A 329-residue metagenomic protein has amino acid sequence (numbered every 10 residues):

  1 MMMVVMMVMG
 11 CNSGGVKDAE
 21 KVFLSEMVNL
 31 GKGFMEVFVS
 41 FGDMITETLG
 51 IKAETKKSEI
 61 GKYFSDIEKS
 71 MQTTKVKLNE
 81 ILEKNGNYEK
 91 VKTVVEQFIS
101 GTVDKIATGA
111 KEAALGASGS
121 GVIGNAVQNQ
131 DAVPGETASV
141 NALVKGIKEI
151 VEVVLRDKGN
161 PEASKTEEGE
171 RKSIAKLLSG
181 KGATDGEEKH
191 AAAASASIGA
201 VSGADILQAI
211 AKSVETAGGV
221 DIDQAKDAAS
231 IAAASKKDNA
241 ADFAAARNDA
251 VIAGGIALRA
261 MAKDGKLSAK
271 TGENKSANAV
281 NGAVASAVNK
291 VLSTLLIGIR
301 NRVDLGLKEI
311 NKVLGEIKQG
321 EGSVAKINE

Functional and structural regions predicted by a protein language model:
M1-M7: Sec-dependent bacterial lipoprotein signal peptides
V8-G15: N-terminal Sec signal peptide cleavage junction
V16-N125: N-terminal Sec/ER secretory leader and immediately downstream segment of secreted/extracellular precursors
F38-I45, L49, M71, K75-L78 (+12 more regions): Sec/Tat-exported extracytoplasmic proteins
E47-S58, K62-S65, K69, E83-G86 (+9 more regions): Surface-exposed, polar/charged faces of alpha-helical domains in mature secreted/periplasmic/lumenal proteins
N79, G86-A183: Long, acidic/polar, low-complexity amphipathic helices and coiled-coil-like
R156-A193, G203-D205, K212, A217-D227 (+2 more regions): Short helix-loop boundary/capping segments
I210-E329: A cross-kingdom marker for long, charged
